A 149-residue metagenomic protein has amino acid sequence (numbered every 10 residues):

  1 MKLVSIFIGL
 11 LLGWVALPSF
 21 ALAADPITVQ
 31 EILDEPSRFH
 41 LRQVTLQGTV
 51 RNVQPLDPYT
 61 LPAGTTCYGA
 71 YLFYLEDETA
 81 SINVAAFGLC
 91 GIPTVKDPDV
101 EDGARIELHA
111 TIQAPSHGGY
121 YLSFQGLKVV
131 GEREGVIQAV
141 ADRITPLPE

Functional and structural regions predicted by a protein language model:
M1-S5: Positively charged n-region of N-terminal signal peptides that target proteins for export
I6-P18: Bacterial N-terminal signal peptides
A21-E149: OB-fold and OB-like single-stranded nucleic-acid-recognition modules and their adjacent interaction interfaces
